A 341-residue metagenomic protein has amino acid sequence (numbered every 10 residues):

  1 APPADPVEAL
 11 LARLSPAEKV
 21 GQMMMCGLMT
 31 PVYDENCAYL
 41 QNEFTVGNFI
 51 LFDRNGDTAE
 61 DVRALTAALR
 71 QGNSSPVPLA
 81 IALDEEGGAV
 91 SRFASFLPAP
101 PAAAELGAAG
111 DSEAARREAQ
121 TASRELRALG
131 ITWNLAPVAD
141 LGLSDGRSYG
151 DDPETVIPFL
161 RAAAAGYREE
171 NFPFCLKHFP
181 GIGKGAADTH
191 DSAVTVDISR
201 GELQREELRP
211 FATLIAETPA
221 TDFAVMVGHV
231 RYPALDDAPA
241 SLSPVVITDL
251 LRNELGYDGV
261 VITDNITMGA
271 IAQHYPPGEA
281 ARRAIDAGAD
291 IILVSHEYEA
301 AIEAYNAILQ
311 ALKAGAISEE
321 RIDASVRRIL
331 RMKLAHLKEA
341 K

Functional and structural regions predicted by a protein language model:
A1-I81, E85-S95, R331: N-terminal hydrophobic targeting/anchoring segments and the immediately downstream early-domain regions of hydrolases
S15, G56-R70, A89-S91, P98 (+3 more regions): Second-shell residues forming the walls of enzyme active-site clefts
V20-L28, V46-L51, L79-E85, W133-A136 (+5 more regions): Hydrophobic faces of well-ordered beta-strands that scaffold small-molecule active sites in alpha/beta enzyme cores
Q22-Y33, A103-R117, S192-E206, T267-Y275: Active-site mouth loops of central-metabolism enzymes
M29-E43, E113-E125, Q204-T213, Y275-R283: Short, acidic/polar
M29-V32, L83-V90, I131-L141, L176-I182 (+1 more regions): Short glycine-enriched loops at secondary-structure junctions
L79-Q120: Substrate-binding cleft of extracellular glycoside hydrolase catalytic domains
A103-N171: A substrate-binding/cap region within the structured catalytic cores of diverse enzymes
